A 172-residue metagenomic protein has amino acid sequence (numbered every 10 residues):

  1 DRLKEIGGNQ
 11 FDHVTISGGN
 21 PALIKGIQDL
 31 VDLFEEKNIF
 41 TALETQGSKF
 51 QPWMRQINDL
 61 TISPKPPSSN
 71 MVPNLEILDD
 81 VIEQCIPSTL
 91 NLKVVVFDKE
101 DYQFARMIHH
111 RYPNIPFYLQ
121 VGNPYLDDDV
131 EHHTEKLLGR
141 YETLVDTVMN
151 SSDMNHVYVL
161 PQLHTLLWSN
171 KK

Functional and structural regions predicted by a protein language model:
D1-N58: Conserved Radical SAM active-site core
V14, T41-L43, L60-I62, L90-V94 (+2 more regions): Hydrophobic faces of well-ordered beta-strands that scaffold small-molecule active sites in alpha/beta enzyme cores
P21-L23, S48-Q51, P64-P73, S88-N91 (+3 more regions): Conserved radical SAM core fold
E35, I86, M149, D153: Anion (oxyanion) recognition and catalysis
K49, P73-I77, Q103, L144: Short, acidic/polar
P52-I57, L78-T89, I108-P116: Short, conserved loop/helix-junction motifs that constitute active-site signature segments in enzyme catalytic cores
D59, P66-V81: Flexible, gly/pro- and Lys/Arg-enriched active-site loops
D98-K172: Auxiliary Fe-S-binding modules of radical SAM enzymes
